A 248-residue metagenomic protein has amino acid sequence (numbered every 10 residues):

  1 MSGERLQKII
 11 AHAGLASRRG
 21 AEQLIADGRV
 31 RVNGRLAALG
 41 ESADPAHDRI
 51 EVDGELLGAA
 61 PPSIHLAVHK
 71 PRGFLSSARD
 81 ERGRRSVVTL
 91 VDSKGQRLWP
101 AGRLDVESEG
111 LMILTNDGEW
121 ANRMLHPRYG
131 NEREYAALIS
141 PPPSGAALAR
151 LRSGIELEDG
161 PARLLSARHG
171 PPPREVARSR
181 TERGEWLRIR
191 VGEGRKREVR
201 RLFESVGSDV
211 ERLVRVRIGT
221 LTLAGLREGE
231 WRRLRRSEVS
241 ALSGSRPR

Functional and structural regions predicted by a protein language model:
M1-R248: Basic, flexible Lys/Arg- and Gly-enriched helix-loop patches that mediate nucleic-acid binding at interfaces with rRNA
